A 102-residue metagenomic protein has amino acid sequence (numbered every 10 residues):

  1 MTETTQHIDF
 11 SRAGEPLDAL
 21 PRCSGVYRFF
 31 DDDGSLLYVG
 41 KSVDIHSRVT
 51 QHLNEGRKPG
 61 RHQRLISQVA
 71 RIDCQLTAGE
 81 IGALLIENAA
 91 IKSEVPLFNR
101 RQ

Functional and structural regions predicted by a protein language model:
M1-Q102: Acidic, glycine-enriched active-site microenvironments
